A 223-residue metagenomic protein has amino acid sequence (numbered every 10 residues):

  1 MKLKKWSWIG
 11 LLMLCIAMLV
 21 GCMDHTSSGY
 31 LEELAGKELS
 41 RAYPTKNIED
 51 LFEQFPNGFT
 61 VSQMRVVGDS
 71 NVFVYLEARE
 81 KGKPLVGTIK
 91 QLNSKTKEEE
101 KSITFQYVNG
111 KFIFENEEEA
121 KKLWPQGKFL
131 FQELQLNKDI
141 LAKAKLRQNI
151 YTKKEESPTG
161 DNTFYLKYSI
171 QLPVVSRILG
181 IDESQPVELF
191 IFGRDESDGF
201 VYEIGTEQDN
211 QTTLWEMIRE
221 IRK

Functional and structural regions predicted by a protein language model:
M1-C22: Sec-dependent bacterial lipoprotein signal peptides
A17-Q63: N-terminal leader/targeting segments and the immediate start of mature chains
D50-E53, Y75-E80, T104-Q106, Q148-T159 (+1 more regions): Short, exposed beta-strand/loop patches in secreted or surface proteins that constitute
L51-N93: N-terminal Sec/ER secretory leader and immediately downstream segment of secreted/extracellular precursors
D69-V74, E98-K101, E183-E188, V201: Short, surface-exposed coil-to-beta transition loops
Y75-L130: An acidic-aromatic
Y107-D161: Flexible, processing/modification-adjacent segments and terminal tails in exported/periplasmic/extracellular proteins
F164-K223: Gly/Pro-enriched, hydrophobic low-complexity segments that function as extracytoplasmic propeptides/linkers
